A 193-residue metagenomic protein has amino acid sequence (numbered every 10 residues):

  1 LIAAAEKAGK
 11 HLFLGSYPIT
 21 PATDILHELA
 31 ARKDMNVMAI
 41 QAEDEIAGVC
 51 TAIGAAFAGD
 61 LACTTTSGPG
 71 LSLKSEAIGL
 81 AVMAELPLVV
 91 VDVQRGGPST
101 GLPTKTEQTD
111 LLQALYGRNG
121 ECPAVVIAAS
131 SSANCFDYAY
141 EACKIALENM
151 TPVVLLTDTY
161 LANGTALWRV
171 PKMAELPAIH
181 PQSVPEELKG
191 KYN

Functional and structural regions predicted by a protein language model:
L1: Active-site pocket-lining segments that scaffold enzyme catalytic pockets across diverse folds
K7-A8, Y138-N193: Flexible, low-complexity linker and terminal segments
L12-F13, T20-Y116, V125-A146: Thiamine diphosphate
P21, D110, G117, V170 (+1 more regions): Alpha-helix initiation/capping motif
